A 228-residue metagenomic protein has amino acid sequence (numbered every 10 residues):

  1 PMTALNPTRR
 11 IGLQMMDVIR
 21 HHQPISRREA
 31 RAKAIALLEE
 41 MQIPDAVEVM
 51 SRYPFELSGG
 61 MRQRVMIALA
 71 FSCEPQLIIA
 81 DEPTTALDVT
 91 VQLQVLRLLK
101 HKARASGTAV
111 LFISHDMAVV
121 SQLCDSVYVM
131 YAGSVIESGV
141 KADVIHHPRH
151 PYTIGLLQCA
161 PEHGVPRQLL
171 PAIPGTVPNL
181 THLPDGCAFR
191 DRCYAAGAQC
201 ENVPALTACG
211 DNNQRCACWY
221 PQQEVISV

Functional and structural regions predicted by a protein language model:
P7-R20: Q-loop/switch helix immediately C-terminal to the Walker
D17, E29-E48, L157-Q158: Conserved ABC ATPase "signature" region
E48-Y53, Q168: Interfacial catalytic loop of ABC nucleotide-binding domains
Y53-L57, M61: Conserved ABC ATPase signature
S72-Q76: A short, proline-enriched helix->beta-strand linker immediately N-terminal to the Walker B motif in ABC-type P-loop
I79-P83, L87-Q168: P-loop NTP-binding/switch modules centered on Walker-like glycine-rich loops
G139-V228: Charged, flexible cofactor/metal-binding loops and thiol motifs
